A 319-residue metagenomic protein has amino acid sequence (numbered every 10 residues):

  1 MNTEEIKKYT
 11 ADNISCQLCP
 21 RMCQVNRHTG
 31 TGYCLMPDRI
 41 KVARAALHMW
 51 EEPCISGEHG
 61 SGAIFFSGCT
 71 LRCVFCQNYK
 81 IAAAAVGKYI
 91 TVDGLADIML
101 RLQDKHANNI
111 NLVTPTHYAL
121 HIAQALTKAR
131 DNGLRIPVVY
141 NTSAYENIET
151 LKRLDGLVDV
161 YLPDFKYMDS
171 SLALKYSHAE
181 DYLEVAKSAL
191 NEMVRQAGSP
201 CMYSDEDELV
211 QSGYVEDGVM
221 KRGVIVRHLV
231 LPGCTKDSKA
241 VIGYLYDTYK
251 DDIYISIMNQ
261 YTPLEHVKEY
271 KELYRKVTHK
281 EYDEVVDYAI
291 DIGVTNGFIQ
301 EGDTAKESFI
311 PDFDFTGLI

Functional and structural regions predicted by a protein language model:
M1-T31, P200-I319: Auxiliary Fe-S-binding modules of radical SAM enzymes
L35-Y161, D169-S170: Conserved Radical SAM active-site core
G62, I110, V138-Y140, Y161-P163 (+3 more regions): Hydrophobic faces of well-ordered beta-strands that scaffold small-molecule active sites in alpha/beta enzyme cores
A82, A119, A144-N147, F165-L183 (+3 more regions): Conserved radical SAM core fold
I90, H117, S177-V185, G233 (+2 more regions): Alpha-helix N-cap and loop-to-helix initiation/capping positions
I98, I122-L126, T150, L154 (+4 more regions): A general structural detector for well-ordered alpha-helical segments in enzyme core domains, enriched
Q103, R130, D155, V194 (+2 more regions): N-terminal cationic-hydrophobic initiation segments that often serve targeting/anchoring roles
R130-N141, E146-G213: Radical SAM/AdoMet-radical enzyme domain recognition
